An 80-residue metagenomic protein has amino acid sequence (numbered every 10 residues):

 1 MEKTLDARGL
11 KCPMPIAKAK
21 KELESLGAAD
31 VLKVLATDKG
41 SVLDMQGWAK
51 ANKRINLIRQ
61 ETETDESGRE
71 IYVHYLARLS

Functional and structural regions predicted by a protein language model:
M1-A28: An N-terminal amphipathic alpha-helical segment
T4-L10, L32-K39, I71-V73: Mobile acidic interaction elements
K11-M14, A36-T37, A51-I55: A short linear-motif detector with a strong N-terminal bias
K18-K50: Amphipathic, hydrophobic secondary-structure cores in small proteins
W48-S80: C-terminal structural segments of small proteins and small subunits
